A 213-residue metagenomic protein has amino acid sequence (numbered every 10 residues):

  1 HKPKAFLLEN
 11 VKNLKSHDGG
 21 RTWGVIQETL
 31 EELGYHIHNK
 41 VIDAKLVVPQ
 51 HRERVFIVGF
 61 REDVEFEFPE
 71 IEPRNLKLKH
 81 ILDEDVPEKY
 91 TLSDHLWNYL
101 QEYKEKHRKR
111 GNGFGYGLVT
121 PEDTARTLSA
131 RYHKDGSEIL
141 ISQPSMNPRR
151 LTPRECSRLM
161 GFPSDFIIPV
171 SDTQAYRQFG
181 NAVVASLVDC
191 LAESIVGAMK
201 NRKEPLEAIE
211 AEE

Functional and structural regions predicted by a protein language model:
H1-T127, R131-H133: Class I S-adenosyl-L-methionine
H95-E213: C-terminal target-recognition/interaction regions appended to catalytic cores
